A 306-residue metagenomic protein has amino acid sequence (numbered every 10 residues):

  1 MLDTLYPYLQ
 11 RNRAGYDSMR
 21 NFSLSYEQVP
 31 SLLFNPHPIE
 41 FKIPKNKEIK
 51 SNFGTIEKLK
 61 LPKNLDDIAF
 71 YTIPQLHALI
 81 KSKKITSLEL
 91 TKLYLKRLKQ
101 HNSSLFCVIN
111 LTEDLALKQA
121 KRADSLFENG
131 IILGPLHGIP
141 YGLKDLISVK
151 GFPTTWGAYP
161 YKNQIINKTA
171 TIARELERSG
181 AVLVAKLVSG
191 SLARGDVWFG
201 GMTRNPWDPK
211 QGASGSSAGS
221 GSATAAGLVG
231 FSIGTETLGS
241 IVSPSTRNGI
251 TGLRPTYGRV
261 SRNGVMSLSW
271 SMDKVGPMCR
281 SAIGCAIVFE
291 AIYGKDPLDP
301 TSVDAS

Functional and structural regions predicted by a protein language model:
M1, I73-Q75, H101-N102, V265 (+1 more regions): A short small-residue
M1-A14: Alpha-helical, heptad-rich or low-complexity scaffold/stalk segments that mediate oligomerization or tethering
R11, Y16-L238: Gly/Ser-rich catalytic/binding loops embedded in alpha/beta enzyme cores
E57, R254-S306: A short helix-breaking turn/cap at a secondary-structure junction
P153-T155, R194-W198, V242-R247, G264-V265 (+1 more regions): Short acidic, glycine/serine/threonine-rich loops at helix termini
T224, R247-I250, I292: Mature extracellular/periplasmic domains of secretome proteins
T237-N263: Glycine/threonine-rich beta-strand-loop-alpha-helix active-site module that forms ligand/phosphate-binding
